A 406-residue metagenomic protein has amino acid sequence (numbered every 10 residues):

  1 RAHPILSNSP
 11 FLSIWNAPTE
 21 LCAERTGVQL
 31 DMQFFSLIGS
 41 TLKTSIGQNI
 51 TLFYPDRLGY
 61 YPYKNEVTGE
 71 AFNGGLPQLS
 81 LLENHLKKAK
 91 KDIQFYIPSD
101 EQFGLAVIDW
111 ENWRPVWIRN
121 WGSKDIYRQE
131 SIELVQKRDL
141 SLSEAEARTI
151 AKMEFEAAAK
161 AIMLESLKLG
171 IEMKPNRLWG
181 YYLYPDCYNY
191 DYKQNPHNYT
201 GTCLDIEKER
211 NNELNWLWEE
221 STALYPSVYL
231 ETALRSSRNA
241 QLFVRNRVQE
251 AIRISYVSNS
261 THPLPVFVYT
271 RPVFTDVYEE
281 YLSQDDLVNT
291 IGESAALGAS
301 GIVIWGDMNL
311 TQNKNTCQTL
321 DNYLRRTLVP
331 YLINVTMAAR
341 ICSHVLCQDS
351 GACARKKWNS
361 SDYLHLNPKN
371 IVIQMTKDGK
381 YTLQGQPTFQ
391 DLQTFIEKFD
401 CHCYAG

Functional and structural regions predicted by a protein language model:
R1-E144: Secretory-pathway glycan-assembly enzymes, especially type II membrane glycosyltransferases that use nucleotide-sugar
H3-T26, T41-T44, Q48-G59, S221-T222 (+2 more regions): Substrate-binding cleft of secreted/luminal carbohydrate-active enzymes
S36-I38, K91, C203-N215, N246-S255 (+1 more regions): Alpha-helical scaffolding within the catalytic cores of extracellular/periplasmic polymer-degrading hydrolases
Q48-T68, R114, I118-I150, H197-L242 (+2 more regions): Aromatic- and acid-rich polysaccharide-binding/catalytic face of secreted or lumenal carbohydrate-active enzymes
E70-N84, E144-A159, Y229-A240, P272-Y281 (+1 more regions): The substrate-binding groove and active-site-proximal loops of carbohydrate-active enzymes, especially glycoside
I150-R210, V244, N259-T275: Aromatic-lined carbohydrate-recognition surfaces of secreted/lumenal glycan-active proteins
E213, E219-E220, P226-T275: Glycoside hydrolase catalytic-domain groove-lining segments
Y281-Q284, L310-G406: Conserved N-terminal segment of EGF-like repeats
